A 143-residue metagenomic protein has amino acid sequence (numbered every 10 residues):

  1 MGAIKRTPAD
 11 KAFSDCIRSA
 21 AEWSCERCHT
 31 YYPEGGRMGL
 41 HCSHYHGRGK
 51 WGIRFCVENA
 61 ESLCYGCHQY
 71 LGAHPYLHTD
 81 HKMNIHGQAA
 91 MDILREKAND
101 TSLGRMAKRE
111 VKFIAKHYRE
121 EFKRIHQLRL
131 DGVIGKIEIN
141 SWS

Functional and structural regions predicted by a protein language model:
M1-S24, G104-R105: Short, charged surface segments at domain edges that flank catalytic/cofactor-binding sites
K5, A9, G52, Y70: Conserved aromatic-histidine-acidic binding/catalytic patches
F13, I17, A21, M38-H41 (+2 more regions): Amphipathic alpha-helical interface surfaces
E26-E61, L71: Histidine-centered nuclease catalytic patch
H29-P33, A60-G87: Short Cys/His-centered divalent metal-binding micro-motifs
H46-N59, M83-A98: Short microdomains enriched in Cys/His and/or Lys/Arg
M91-S143: Short flanking/linker segments adjacent to small metal-binding domains or redox-active Cys/His motifs
